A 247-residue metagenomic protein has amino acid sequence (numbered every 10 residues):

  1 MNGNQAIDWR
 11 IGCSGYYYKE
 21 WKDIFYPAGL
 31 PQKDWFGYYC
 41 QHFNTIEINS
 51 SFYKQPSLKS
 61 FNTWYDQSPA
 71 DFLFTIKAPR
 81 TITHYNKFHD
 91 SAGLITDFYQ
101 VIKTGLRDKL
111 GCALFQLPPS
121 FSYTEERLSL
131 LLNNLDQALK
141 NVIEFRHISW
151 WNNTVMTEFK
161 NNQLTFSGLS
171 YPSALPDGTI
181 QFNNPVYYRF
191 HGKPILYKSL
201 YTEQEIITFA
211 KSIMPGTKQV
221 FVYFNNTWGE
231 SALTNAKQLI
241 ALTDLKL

Functional and structural regions predicted by a protein language model:
M1-L247: Residues lining hydrophobic/aromatic ligand-binding pockets adjacent to catalytic sites
